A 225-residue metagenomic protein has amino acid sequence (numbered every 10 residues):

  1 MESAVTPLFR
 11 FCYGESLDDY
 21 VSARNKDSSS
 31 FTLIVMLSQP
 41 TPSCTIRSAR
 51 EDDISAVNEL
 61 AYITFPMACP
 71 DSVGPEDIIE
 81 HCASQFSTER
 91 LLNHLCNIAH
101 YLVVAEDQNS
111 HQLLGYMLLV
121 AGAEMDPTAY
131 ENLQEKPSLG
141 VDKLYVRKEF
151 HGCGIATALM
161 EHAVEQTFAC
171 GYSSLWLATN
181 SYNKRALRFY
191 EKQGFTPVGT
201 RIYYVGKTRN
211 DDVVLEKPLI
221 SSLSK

Functional and structural regions predicted by a protein language model:
E2-V5, E15-A23, D27, V35: Acidic, Ala/Val/Gly-enriched low-complexity intrinsically disordered segments
F31-S55, S221-K225: Conserved N-terminal entry element of GNAT/NAT acetyltransferase domains
E51-I54, N58-D71, I79-E149, T157-H162 (+4 more regions): Acetyl-CoA-dependent GNAT
L133-S138, S173-W176, N180-L187, E191-Q193 (+1 more regions): C-terminal "cap" of GNAT-fold acetyltransferases
R147-E149, C153, S181-Y182: Active-site acidic-Proline motif in GNAT/NAT acetyltransferases
